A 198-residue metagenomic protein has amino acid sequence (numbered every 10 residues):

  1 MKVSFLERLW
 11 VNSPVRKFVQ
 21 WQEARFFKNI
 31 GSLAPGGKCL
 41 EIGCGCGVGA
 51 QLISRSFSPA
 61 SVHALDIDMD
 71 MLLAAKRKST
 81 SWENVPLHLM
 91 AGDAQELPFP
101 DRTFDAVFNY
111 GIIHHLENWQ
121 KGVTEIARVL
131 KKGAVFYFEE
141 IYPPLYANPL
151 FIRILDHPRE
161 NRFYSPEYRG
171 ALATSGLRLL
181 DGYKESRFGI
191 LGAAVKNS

Functional and structural regions predicted by a protein language model:
V11, V15-Q20, Y137-G192: C-terminal alpha-helical "lid/dimerization" subdomain adjacent to the S-adenosyl-L-methionine
K17-G36, L52: Conserved alpha-helix/loop element of class I SAM-dependent methyltransferases that forms part of the SAM/SAH-binding
C46-S58: Conserved SAM-binding loop of SAM-dependent methyltransferases across substrates and taxa, primarily the Class I
D68-D70: Conserved SAM/SAH-binding beta-strand->alpha-helix loop
A75-K76: Conserved SAM-binding loop
W82-E96: Conserved SAM-binding strand-loop segment of SAM-dependent methyltransferases
Q95-A106: A short acidic, Gly/Pro-enriched loop at the edge of an enzyme's catalytic core that lines a small-molecule cofactor
Q120-K132: A short glycine-rich, Lys/Arg-flanked "PGG" loop and its adjoining helix->strand segment in the class I
